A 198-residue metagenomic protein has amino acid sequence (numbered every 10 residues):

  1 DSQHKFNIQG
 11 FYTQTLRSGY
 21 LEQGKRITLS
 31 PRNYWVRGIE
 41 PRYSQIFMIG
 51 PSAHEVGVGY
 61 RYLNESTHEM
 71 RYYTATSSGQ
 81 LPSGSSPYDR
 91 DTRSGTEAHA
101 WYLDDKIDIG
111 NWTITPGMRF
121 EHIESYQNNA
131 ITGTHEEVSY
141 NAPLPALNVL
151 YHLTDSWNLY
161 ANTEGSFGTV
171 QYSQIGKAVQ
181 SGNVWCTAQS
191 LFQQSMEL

Functional and structural regions predicted by a protein language model:
D1-A130: Face-selective signature of the C-terminal outer-membrane beta-barrel domain
I46-G57, R61-L63, T92-L198: Structural signature of Gram-negative outer-membrane beta-barrels, strongest in the C-terminal barrel of TonB-dependent
